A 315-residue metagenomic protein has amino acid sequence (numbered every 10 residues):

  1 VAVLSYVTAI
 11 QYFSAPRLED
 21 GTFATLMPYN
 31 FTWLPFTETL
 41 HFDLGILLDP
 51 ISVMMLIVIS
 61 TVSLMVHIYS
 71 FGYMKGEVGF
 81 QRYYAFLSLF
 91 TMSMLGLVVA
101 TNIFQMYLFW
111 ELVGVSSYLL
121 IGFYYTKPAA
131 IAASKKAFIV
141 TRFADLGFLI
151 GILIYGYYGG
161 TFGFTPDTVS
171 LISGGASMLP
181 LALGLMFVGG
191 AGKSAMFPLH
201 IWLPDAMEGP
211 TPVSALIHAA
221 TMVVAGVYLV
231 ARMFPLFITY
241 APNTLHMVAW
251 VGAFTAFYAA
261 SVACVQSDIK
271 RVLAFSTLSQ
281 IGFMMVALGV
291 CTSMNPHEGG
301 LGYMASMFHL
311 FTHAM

Functional and structural regions predicted by a protein language model:
V1-A85, Y157-G174, R232-F234, N243-H246: Transmembrane helix-loop-helix hairpins at membrane boundaries of multipass inner-membrane proteins
M65-M106, V115-M315: Hydrophobic transmembrane alpha-helices and their helix-loop junctions in integral membrane proteins
E111: Short phosphate-coordinating micro-motif centered on Lys-Gly-acidic
